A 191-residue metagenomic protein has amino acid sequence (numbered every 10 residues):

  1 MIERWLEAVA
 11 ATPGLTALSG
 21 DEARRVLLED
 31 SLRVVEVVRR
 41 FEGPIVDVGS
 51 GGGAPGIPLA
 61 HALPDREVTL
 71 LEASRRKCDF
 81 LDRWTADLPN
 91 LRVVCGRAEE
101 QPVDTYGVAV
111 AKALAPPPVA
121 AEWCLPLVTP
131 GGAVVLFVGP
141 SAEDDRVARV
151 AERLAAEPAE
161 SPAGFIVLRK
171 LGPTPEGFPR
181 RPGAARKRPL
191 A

Functional and structural regions predicted by a protein language model:
M1-V46, R76-L91: Class I SAM-dependent transferase core
E22-E29, L59, L70, W123: Bulky hydrophobic/aromatic packing residues
V38-R39, A60-A62: Short, charge-rich binding segments
S50, A54-G56, L63-T69, A73-A191: S-adenosylmethionine
